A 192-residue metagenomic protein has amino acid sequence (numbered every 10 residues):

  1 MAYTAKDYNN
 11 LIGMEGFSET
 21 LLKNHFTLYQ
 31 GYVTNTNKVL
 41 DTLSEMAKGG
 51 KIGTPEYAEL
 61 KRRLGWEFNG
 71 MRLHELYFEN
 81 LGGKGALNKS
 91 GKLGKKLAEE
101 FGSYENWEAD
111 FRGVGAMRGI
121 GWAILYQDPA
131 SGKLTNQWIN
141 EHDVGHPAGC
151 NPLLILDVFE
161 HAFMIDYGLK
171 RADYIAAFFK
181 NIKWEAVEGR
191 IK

Functional and structural regions predicted by a protein language model:
M1-K192: Feature for soluble, non-membrane regions of globular proteins
